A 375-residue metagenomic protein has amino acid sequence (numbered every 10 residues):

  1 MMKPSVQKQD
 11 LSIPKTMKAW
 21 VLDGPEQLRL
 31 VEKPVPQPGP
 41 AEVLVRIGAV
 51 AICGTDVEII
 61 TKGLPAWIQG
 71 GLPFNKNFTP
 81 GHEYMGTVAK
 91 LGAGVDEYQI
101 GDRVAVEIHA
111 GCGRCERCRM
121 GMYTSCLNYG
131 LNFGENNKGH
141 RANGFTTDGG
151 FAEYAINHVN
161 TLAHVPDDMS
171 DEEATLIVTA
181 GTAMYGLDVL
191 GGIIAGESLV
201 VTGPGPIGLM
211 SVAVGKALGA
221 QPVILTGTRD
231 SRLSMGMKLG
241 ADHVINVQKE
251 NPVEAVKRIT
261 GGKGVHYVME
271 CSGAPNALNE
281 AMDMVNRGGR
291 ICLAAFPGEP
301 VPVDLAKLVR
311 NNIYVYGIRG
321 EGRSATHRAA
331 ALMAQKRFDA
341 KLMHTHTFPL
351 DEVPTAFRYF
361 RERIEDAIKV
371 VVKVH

Functional and structural regions predicted by a protein language model:
K3-K15, P275, N279-D283, R323-H375: C-terminal hydrophobic helical "lid"/dimerization subdomain of Rossmann-like NAD(P)H-dependent oxidoreductases
P36-V50, P65-R119, T124, D148 (+1 more regions): Glycine-rich beta-strand-centered segment in the early N-terminal region that forms part of a ligand/cofactor-binding
G39, Q99-I100, I194, N286 (+1 more regions): Residue-level recognition of short, solvent-exposed, well-ordered loop/turn junctions that link secondary-structure
G71-N75, H82, C112-T202: NAD(P)H dinucleotide-binding glycine-rich loop of Rossmann-like/cofactor-binding domains, especially the beta1-alpha1
N160-L162, P166-E250, E254: Mid-domain Rossmann-like dinucleotide-binding core that forms the NAD(H)/NADP(H) cofactor-binding site
L190-A195, L218, S234-Y314, P354 (+1 more regions): Glycine-rich cofactor phosphate-binding loops and adjacent beta1-alpha1 units of small-molecule cofactor enzyme domains
T228-R229, P297, E321: Residues in the short beta-alpha loop(s) of Rossmann-like NAD(P)-binding domains
R290-C292, V303-L342: Rossmann-fold dehydrogenase core element
